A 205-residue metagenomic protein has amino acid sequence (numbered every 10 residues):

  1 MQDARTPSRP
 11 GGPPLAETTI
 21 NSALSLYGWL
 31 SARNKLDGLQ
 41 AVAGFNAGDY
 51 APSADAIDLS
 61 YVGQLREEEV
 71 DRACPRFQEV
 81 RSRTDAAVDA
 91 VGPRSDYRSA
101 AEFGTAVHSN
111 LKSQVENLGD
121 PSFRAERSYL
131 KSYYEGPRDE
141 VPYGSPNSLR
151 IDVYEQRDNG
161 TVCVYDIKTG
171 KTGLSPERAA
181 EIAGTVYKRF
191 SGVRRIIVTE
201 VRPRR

Functional and structural regions predicted by a protein language model:
M1-D3, G12-G38, A47, R72-R76 (+2 more regions): Active-site or metal-binding loop neighborhoods of secreted/extracellular toxin and effector enzymes
D3-D120: Interdomain/boundary linker segments immediately adjacent to catalytic/signaling cores
G28-L30, A51, V62, R124 (+3 more regions): Compositionally biased, intrinsically disordered low-complexity regions enriched in proline and serine
T84, N117-R124, S128-Y129, R194-T199: Generic preference for hydrophobic/aromatic residues in regular secondary structure cores
D96-A100, T105, D120-N159: Active-site metal-binding core of divalent-cation-utilizing nuclease and nuclease-like domains
E102-T105, S109-V115, S122-E135, T172-A183 (+1 more regions): Extended, non-catalytic scaffold segments that flank or surround catalytic motifs
